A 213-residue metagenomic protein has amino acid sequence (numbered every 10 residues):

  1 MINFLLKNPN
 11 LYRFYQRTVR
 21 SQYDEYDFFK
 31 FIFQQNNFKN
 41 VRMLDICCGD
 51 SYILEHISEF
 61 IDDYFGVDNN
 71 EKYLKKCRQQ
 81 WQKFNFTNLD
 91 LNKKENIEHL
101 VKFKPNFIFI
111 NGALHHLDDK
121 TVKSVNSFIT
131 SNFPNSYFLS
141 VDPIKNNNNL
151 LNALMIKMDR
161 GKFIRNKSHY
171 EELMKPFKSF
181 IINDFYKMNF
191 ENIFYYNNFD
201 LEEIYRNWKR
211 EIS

Functional and structural regions predicted by a protein language model:
M1-N40, G49-H99, L117-T121, F128 (+1 more regions): Class I (Rossmann-like) S-adenosyl-L-methionine-dependent methyltransferase catalytic domain, capturing the SAM-binding
N40, K104-P105, N135: Local beta-strand N-terminus motif with an aromatic residue
I46: Conserved beta-strand/loop positions that form the S-adenosyl-L-methionine
F109: A conserved beta-strand element that flanks and buttresses the S-adenosyl-L-methionine
G112-H116: Short catalytic micro-motifs in class I SAM-dependent methyltransferases
S131-F133: Short, conserved loop/helix-junction motifs that constitute active-site signature segments in enzyme catalytic cores
